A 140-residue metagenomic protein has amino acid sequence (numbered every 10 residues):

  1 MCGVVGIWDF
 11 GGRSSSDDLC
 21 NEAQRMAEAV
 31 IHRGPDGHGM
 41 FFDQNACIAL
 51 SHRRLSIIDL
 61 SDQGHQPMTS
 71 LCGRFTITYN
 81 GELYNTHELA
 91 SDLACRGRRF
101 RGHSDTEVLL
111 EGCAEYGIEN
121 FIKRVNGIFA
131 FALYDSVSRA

Functional and structural regions predicted by a protein language model:
M1-A140: N-terminus-centric sequence/structural signature that marks the extreme N-terminus and adjacent "lid/interface" module
